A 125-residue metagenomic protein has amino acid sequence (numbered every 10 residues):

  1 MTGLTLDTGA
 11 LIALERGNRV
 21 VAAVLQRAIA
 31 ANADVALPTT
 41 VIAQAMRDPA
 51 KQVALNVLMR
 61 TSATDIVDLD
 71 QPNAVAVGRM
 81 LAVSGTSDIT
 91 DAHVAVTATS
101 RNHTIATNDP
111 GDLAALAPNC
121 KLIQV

Functional and structural regions predicted by a protein language model:
M1-L37, M46-T64, I123: Short, well-structured N-terminal submotif of metal-dependent ribonuclease cores
A10, R47, D91-V96, A115: Hydrophobic side chains within alpha-helical segments
A31-N32, T61-S62, V83, R101 (+1 more regions): Structured helix-beta-strand junction loops
Q44, A54, A76, A115-L116: Phosphate- and divalent-cation-binding pockets in alpha/beta enzyme and binding domains that engage nucleotide-derived
D65-P110, I123: Active-site neighborhoods of divalent-metal-dependent phosphate/nucleic-acid chemistry enzymes
G111-N119: Short loop/helix-cap segments at secondary-structure boundaries that form the rim of catalytic
N119, Q124-V125: Beta-alpha-beta core module
